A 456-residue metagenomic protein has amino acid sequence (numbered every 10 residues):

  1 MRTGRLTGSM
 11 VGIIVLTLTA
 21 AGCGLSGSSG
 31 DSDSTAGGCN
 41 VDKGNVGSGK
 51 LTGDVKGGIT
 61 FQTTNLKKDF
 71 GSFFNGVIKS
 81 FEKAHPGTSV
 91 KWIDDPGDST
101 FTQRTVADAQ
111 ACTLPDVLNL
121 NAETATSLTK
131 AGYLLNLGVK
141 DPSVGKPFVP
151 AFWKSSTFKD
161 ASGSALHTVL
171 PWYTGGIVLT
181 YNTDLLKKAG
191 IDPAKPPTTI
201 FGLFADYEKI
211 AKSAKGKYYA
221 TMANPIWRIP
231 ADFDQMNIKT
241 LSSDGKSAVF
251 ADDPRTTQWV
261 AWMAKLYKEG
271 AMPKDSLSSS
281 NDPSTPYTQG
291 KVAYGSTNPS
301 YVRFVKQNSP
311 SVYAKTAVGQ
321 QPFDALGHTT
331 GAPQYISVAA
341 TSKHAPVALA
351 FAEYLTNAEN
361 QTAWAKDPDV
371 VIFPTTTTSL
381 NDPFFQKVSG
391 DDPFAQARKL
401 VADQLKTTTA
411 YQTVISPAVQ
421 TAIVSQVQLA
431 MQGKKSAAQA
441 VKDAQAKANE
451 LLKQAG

Functional and structural regions predicted by a protein language model:
D42-K50, A122-G176, D232, A317: Hinge/lid segment of periplasmic solute-binding proteins
G49-L51, G138-A151, P196-T198, Y218-A220 (+5 more regions): Short, solvent-exposed loop/beta-turn-alpha elements that line the ligand-binding surface or hinge of extracytoplasmic
K79-A151, K188-G190, P286, A293-Y294: Extracytoplasmic "Venus flytrap"/periplasmic binding protein-like
L134, R303, Q334, V338-P417: Mature extracytoplasmic/periplasmic domains
A161-W172, I177, K187, F201-V249 (+2 more regions): Extracytoplasmic/periplasmic solute-binding protein
K187, P193, A402-G456: Conserved C-terminal helix/tail region of periplasmic/extracytoplasmic solute-binding proteins
A189, A261, K268-M272, Q307-V371 (+1 more regions): Extracytoplasmic/periplasmic substrate-recognition and gating elements
D206-E208, S247-S276: Glycine-centered hinge/linker elements that transmit conformational signals in sensory and ligand-binding systems
